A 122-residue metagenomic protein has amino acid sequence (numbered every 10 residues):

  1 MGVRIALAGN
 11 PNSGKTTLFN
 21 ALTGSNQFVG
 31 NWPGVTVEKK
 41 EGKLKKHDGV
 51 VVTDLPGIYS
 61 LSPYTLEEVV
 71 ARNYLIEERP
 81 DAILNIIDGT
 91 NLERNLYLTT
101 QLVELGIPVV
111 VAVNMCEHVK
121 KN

Functional and structural regions predicted by a protein language model:
M1-T65, E78, A82: Conserved G1/Walker A P-loop phosphate-binding module
G42-D48, V70-N122: Conserved C-terminal guanine-recognition region of P-loop GTPase G domains, centered on the G4
